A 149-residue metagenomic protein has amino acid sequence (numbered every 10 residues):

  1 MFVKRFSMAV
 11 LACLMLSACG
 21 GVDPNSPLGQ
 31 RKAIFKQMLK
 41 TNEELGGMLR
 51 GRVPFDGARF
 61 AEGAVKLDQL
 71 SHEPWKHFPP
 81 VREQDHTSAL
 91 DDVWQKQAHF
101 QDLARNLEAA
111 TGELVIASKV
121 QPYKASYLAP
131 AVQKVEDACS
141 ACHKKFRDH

Functional and structural regions predicted by a protein language model:
M1-M8: Bacterial N-terminal signal peptides that target proteins for export
M15-A18: C-terminal motif of bacterial Sec signal peptides marking the signal peptidase cleavage site
G20-G57, A64-H149: Sequence context surrounding c-type heme c attachment/ligation sites in exported
